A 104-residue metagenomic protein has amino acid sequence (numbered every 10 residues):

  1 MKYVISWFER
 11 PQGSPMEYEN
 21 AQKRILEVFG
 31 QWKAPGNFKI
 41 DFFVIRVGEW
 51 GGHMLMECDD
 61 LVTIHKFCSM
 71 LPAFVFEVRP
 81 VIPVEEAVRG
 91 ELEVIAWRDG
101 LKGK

Functional and structural regions predicted by a protein language model:
M1-A34, K39-D41, R46-W50, L61 (+1 more regions): Short S/T/G/P-rich N-terminal loop/turn motif that feeds into the first structured element of a domain
G51-M56: Short cationic amphipathic helices and targeting signals
E57-G90: An amphipathic, aromatic/His-enriched active-site/gating alpha helix that lines ligand/cofactor pockets
